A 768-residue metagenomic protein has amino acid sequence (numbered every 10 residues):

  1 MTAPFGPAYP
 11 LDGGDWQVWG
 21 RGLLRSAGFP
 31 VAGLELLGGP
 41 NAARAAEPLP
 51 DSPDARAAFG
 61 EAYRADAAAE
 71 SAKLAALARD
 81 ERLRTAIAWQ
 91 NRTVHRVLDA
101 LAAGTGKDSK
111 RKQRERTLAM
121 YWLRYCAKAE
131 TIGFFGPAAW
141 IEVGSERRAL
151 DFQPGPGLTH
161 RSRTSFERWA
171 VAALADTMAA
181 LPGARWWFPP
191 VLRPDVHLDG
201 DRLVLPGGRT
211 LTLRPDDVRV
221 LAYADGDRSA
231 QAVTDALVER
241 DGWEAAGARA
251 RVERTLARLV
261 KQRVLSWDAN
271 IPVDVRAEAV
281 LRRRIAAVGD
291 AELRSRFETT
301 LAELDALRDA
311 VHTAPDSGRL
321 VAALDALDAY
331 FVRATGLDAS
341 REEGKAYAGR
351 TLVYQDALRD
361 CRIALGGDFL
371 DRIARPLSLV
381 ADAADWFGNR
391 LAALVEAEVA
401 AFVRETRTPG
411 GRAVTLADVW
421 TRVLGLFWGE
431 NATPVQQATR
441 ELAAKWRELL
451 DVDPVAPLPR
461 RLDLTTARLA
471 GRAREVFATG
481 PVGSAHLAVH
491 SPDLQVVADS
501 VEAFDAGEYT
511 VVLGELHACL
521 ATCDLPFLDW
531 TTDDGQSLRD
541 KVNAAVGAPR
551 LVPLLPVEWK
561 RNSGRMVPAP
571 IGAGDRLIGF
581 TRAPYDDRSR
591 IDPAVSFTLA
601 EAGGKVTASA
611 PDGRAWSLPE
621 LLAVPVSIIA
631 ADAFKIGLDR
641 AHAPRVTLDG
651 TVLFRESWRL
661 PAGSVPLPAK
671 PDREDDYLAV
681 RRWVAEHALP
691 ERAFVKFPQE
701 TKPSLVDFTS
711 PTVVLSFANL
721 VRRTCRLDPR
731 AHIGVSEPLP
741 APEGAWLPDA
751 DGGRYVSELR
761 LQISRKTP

Functional and structural regions predicted by a protein language model:
M1-G157, A250-P549, E737-A741, W746-P768: Type-3 copper protein
L37, A43-A45, E146, F427-I733 (+2 more regions): Acidic, serine/proline-rich low-complexity intrinsically disordered regions
L118-Y223, T647: Acidic, low-complexity/disordered tracts enriched in E/D and polar residues
L203, P272, G604-A608: Hydrophobic residues embedded in beta-strands of well-ordered beta-sheets
P206-D216, T408-A417, A615-V624: Short amphipathic beta-strand/extended segments with alternating polar/hydrophobic composition
G208, L221, D225, E244-G247 (+1 more regions): Conserved aromatic-histidine-acidic binding/catalytic patches
D216-R219, D235, R249: Catalytic cores of nucleotide-enabled group-transfer and carboxylate-activating enzymes in metabolic and assembly-line
A222-A232, A236, G242-W243: Short capping segments at the starts of secondary-structure elements
